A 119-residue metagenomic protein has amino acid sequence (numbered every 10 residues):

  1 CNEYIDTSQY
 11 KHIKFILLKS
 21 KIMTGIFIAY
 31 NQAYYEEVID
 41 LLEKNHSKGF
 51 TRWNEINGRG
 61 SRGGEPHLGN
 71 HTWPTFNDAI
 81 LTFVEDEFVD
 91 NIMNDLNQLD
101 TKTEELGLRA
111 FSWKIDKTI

Functional and structural regions predicted by a protein language model:
D6-I119: Positively charged, small/polar-rich N-terminal and surface patches that mediate targeting and assembly and bind
